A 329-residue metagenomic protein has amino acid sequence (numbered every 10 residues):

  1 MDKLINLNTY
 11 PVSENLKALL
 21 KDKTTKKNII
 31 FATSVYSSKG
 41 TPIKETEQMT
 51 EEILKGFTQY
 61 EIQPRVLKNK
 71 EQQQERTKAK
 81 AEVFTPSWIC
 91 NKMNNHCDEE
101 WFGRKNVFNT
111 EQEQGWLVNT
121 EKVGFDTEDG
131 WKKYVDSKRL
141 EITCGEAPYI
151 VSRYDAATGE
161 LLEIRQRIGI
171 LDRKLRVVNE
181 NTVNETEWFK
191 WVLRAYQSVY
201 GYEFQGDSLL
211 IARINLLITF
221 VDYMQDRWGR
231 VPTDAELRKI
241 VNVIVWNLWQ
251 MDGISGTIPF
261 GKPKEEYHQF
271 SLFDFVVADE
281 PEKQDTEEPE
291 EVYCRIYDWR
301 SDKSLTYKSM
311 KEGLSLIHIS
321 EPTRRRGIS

Functional and structural regions predicted by a protein language model:
M1-V151, D207, I254: Preference for the N-terminal adenyl/adenosyl cofactor-binding alpha/beta module
K26, G159, L175, E180 (+3 more regions): Intrinsic-disorder/low-complexity loop/linker signature
K92, W101-T257: Conserved S-adenosyl-L-methionine
V107-F108, K262-H268: Short linear, low-complexity motifs centered on an aromatic residue
W246, F260-K262, L272: Intrinsically disordered, low-complexity, charge-dense segments enriched in Lys/Arg and Glu/Asp interspersed
E265-E291, I296-Y297, S304: Basic, amphipathic N-terminal segments
Y293, S301-S304, K308-L316: C-terminal tail/extension regions appended to the core domain(s) of diverse proteins
L314-I328: Residue-level detector of conserved catalytic or cofactor/ligand-binding positions in enzyme active sites
